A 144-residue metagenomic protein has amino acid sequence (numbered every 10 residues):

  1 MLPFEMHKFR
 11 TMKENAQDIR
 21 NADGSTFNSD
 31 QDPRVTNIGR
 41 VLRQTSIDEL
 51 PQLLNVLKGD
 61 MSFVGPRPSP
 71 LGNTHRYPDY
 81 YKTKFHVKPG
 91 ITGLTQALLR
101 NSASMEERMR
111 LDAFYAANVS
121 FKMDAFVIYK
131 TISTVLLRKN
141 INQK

Functional and structural regions predicted by a protein language model:
L2-K144: Conserved small/aromatic sequence motifs within transmembrane helices
